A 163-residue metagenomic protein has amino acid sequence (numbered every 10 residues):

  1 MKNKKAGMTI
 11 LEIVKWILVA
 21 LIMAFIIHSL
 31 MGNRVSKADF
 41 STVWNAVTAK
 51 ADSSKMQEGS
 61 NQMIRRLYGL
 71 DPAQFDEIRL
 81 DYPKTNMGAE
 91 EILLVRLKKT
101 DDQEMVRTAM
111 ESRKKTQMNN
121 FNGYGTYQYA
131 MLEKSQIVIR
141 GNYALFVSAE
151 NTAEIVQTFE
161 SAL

Functional and structural regions predicted by a protein language model:
K2-E91, L97-L163: Soluble, non-membrane globular domain cores that form compact, hydrophobic packing and curved binding surfaces
